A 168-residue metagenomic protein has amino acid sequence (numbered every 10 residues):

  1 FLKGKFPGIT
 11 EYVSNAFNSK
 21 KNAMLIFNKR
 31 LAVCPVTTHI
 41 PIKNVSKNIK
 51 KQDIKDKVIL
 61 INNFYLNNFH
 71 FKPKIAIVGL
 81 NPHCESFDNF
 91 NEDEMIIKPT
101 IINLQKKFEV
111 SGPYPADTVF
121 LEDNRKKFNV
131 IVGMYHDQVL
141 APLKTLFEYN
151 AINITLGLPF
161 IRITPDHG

Functional and structural regions predicted by a protein language model:
F1-G168: Anion-binding alpha/beta catalytic cores of soluble intermediary-metabolism enzymes, centered on
